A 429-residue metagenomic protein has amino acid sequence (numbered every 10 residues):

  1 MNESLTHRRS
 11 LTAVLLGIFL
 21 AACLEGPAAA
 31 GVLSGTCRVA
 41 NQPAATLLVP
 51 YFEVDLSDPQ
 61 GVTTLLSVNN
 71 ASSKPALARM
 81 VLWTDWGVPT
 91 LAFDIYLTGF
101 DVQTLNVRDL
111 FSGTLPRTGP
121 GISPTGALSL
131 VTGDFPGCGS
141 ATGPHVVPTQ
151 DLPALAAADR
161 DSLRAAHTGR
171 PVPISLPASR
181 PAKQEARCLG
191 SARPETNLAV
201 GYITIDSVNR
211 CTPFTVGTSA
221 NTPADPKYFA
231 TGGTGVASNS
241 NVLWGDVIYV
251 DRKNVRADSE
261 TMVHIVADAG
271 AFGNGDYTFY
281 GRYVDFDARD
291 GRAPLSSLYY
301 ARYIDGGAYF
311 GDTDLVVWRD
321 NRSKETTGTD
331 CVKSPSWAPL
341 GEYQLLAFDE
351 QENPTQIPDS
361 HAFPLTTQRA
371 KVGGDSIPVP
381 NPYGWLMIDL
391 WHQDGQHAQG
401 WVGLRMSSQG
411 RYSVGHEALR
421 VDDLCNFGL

Functional and structural regions predicted by a protein language model:
N2-L15: Bacterial N-terminal signal peptides that target proteins for export
A13-C23: Bacterial N-terminal signal peptides
L24-A30: Sec/Tat signal peptide C-region and signal peptidase I cleavage site
A30-Y51: N-terminal, Lys/Arg-enriched amphipathic/low-complexity engagement segments that precede the first folded domain
D58-L65: Short, solvent-exposed loop/turn segments enriched in Ser/Thr/Gly
V68-K74: Asparagine-centered strand-capping/turn motif at beta-strand->loop junctions
P75-V81: Short, hydrophobic/aromatic beta-strand segments
I95-L97, Q103-L429: Long, compositionally biased low-complexity segments
